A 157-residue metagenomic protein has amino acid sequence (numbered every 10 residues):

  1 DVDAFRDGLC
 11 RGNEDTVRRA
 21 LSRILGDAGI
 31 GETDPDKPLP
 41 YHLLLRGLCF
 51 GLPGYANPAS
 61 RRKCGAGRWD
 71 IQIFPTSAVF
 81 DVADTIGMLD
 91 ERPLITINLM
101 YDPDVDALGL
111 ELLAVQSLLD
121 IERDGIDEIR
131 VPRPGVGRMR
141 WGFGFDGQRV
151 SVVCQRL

Functional and structural regions predicted by a protein language model:
D1-I126, R130-L157: Extended alpha-helical interface modules used as scaffolds for assembling large macromolecular complexes
